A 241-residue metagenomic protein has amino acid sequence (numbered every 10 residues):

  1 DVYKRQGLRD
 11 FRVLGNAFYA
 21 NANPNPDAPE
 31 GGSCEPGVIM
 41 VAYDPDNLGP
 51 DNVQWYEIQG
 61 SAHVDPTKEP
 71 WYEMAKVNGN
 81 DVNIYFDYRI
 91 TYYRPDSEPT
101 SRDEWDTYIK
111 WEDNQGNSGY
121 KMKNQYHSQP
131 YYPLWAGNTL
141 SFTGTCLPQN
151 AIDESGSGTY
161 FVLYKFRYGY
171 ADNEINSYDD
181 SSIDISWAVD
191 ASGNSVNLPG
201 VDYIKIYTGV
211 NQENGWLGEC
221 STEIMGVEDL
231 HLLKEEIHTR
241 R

Functional and structural regions predicted by a protein language model:
V2-Y3: Short, small-residue-biased leader/transition segments that mark boundaries at the very start of proteins
L8-D10, C34-V38, V53-W55, L198-Y203 (+2 more regions): Extracellular structured ligand-interaction cores
L14-A17: N-terminal low-complexity, Ser/Thr- and acidic-residue-enriched intrinsically disordered segments
P24-V38: Short coil-to-beta strand junction motifs in C2/discoidin
Y43-L48: Short loop/turn segments immediately following beta-strands, especially the blade-tip and inter-blade linker loops
Y56-G60: Beta-propeller fold detector
S61-I175: Low-complexity, serine/threonine/proline-enriched polar segments
Y170-T239: Ser/Thr/Pro-rich, low-complexity mucin-like regions that serve as glycosylated stalks/linkers or repetitive adhesive
